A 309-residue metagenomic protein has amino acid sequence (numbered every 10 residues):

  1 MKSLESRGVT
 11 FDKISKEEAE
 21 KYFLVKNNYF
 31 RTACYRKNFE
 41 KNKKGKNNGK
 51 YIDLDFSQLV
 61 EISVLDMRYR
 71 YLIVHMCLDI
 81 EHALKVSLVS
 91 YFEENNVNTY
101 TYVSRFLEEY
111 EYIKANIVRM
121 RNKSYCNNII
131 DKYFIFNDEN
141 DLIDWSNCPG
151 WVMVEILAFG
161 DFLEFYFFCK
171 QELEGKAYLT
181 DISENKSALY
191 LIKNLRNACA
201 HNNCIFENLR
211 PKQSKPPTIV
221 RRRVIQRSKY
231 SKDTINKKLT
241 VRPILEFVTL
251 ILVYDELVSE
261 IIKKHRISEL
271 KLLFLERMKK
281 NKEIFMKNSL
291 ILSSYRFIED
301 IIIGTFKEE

Functional and structural regions predicted by a protein language model:
M1-N194, F206-E309: Extended intrinsically disordered or low-complexity regions, especially N/C-terminal cytosolic tails and loops, rather
N202: Acidic/aromatic/glycine-rich contiguous surface patches that form carbohydrate-binding/processing clefts and analogous
